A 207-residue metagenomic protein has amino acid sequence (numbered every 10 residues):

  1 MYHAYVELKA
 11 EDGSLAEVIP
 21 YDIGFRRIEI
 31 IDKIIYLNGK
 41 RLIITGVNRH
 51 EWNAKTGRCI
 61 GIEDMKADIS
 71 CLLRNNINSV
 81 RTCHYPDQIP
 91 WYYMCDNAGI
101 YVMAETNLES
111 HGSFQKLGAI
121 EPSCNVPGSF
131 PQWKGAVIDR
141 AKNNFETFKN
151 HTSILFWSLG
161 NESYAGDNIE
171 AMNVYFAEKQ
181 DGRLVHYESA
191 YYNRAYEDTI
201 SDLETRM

Functional and structural regions predicted by a protein language model:
M1-M94, A98-V102, R140, L155-F156 (+2 more regions): Secreted/periplasmic carbohydrate-active enzymes, especially glycoside hydrolases
S70, S79-M207: Substrate-binding/catalytic cleft of secreted carbohydrate-active enzymes, primarily glycoside hydrolases
